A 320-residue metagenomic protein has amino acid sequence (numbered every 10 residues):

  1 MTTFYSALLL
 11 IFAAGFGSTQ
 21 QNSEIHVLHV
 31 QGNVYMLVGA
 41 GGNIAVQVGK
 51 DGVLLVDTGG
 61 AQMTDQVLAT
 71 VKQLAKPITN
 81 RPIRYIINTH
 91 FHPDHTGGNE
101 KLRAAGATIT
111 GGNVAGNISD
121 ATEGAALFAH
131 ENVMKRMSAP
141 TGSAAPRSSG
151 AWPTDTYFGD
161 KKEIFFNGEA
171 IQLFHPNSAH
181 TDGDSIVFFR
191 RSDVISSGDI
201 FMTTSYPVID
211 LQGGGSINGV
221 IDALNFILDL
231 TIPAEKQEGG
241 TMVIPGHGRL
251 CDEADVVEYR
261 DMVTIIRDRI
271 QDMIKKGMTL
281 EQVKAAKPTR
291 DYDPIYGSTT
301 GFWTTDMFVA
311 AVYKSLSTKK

Functional and structural regions predicted by a protein language model:
M1-L10: Sec-dependent signal peptide recognition, specifically the positively charged N-region followed immediately by
L8, G15, T19-Q20, I109-G111 (+2 more regions): Accessory terminal helices/loops
N22-E24, H29, I118-G124, F128-P176 (+3 more regions): Metallo-beta-lactamase
I25-A75, S185-D199: Conserved beta-strand hairpin/beta-sheet module of binuclear metal-dependent hydrolase folds, prominently
N33, Q47, D57, V71 (+10 more regions): Divalent metal-coordination and catalytic microenvironments
K50-L54, A61-A125: Active-site metal-binding motif and surrounding structural segment of the metallo-beta-lactamase
G52-L54, T58-Q62, E163, A170-I265: Metallo-beta-lactamase
V71-I78, E100-G106, T110, A129-E131 (+9 more regions): Sec/Tat-exported extracytoplasmic proteins
